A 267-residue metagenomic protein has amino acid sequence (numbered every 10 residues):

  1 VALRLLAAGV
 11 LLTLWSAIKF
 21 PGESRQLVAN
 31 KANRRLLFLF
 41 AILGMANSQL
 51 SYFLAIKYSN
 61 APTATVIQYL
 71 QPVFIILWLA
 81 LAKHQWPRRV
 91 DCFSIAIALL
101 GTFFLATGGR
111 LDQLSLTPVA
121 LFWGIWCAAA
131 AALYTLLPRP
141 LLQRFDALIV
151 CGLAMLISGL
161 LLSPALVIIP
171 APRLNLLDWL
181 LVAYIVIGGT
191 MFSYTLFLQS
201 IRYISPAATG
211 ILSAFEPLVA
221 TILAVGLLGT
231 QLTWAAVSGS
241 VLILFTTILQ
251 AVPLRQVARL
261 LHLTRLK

Functional and structural regions predicted by a protein language model:
V1-A2, A29-R35, C92, T107-A130 (+2 more regions): Juxtamembrane helix-entry segments on the extracytoplasmic side of multipass membrane proteins
A2-L3, Q49, A64-L70, L136-G159 (+1 more regions): Helix-helix packing/entry segments at the starts of transmembrane helices
L5, F20, A106-T107, D178 (+1 more regions): C-terminal-most transmembrane helix of multi-pass membrane proteins
L6, I42-A46, L50, P72-L77 (+7 more regions): Hydrophobic/small/kink-forming positions within alpha-helical transmembrane segments of polytopic membrane proteins
G9-L12, I75-L77, L81, I95 (+2 more regions): Transmembrane alpha-helical segments that form core, pore/gating elements of small-molecule transporters/exporters
L12, W78, P87-G109, L162 (+2 more regions): Hydrophobic transmembrane alpha-helices of multi-pass small-molecule transport proteins
A17-P62, Q68, F104, L180 (+1 more regions): Specific transmembrane alpha-helical segments of multi-pass solute transporters/efflux pumps, especially DMT/EamA
K31-L39, P87-L99, L121, F145-A154: Cytoplasmic-side transmembrane-helix entry/capping segments in multi-pass membrane proteins
